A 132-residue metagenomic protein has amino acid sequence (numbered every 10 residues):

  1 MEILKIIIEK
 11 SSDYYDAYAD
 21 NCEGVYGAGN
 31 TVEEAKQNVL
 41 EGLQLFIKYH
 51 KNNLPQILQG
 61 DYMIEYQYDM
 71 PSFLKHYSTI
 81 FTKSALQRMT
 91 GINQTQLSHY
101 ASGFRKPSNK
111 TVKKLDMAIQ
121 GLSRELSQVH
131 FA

Functional and structural regions predicted by a protein language model:
M1-I3, L40-A132: Short, charged, surface-exposed hinge/linker loops at domain edges that act as mobile lids or interdomain connectors
M1-L54: DNA-contacting interfaces and partner/effector-binding or oligomerization modules in DNA-centric proteins
